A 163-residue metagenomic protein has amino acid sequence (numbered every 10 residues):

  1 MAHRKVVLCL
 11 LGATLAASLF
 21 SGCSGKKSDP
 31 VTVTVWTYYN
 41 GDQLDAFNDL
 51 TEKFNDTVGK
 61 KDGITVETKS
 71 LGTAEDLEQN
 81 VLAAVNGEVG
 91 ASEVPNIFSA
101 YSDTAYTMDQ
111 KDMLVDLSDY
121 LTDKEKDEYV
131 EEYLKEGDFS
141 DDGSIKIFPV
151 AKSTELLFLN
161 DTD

Functional and structural regions predicted by a protein language model:
M1-C9: Bacterial N-terminal signal peptides that target proteins for export
R4, Y39-N40, N48, N55 (+4 more regions): Compositionally biased, intrinsically disordered low-complexity regions enriched in proline and serine
L8-L11, S18, C23-Q110, E125-K126: Conserved N-terminal structural module of periplasmic/extracytoplasmic solute-binding proteins
A46, T162-D163: Periplasmic-binding protein-like
A100-T162: Hinge/lid segment of periplasmic solute-binding proteins
